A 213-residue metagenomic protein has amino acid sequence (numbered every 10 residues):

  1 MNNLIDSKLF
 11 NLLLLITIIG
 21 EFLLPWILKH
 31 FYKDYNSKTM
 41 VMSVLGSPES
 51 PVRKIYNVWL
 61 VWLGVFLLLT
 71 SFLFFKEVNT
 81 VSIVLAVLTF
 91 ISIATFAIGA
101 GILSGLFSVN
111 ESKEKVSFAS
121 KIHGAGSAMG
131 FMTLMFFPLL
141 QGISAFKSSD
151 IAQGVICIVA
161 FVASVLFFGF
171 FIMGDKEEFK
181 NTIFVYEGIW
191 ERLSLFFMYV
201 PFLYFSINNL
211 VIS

Functional and structural regions predicted by a protein language model:
L4-D34, L45, E49-I212: Hydrophobic, aromatic-enriched alpha-helical segments typical of multi-pass transmembrane helices
